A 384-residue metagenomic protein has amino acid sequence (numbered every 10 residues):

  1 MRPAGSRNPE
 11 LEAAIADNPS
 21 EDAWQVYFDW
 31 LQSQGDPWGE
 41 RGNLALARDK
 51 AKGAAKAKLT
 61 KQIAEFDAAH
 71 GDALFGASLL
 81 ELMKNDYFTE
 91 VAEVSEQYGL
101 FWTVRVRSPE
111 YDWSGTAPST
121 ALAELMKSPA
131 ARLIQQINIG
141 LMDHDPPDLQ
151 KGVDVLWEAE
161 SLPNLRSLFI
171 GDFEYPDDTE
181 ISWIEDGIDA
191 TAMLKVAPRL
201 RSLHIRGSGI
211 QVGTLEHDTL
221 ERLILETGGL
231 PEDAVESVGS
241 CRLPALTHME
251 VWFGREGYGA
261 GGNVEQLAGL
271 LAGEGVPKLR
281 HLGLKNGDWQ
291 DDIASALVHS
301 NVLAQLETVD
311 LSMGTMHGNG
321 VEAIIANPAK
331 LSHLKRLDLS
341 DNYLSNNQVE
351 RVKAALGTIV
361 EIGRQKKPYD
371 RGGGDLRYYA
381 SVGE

Functional and structural regions predicted by a protein language model:
R2-M126, A130-Q136, G383-E384: Long, highly charged low-complexity segments
R2-S6, E12, G35, A45-D49 (+10 more regions): Long, low-complexity intrinsically disordered regions
A4, S20, D36-P37, K52 (+14 more regions): Alpha-helix initiation and capping sites
S6-P9, R41, N164-L165, S202 (+4 more regions): Amphipathic alpha-helical scaffolding segments comprising HEAT/armadillo-like alpha-solenoid repeats
S78-F88, W102-A117, N138-P147, F169-W183 (+9 more regions): Concave beta-strand-loop units of leucine-rich repeat
F88-A92, T116-K127, P146-E158, T179-A192 (+6 more regions): Leucine-rich repeat
E96-W102, A130-Q135, E160-S167, K195-S202 (+6 more regions): Leucine-rich repeat
V298-S300, T308-V309, H317-Y378: Leucine-rich solenoid repeat modules
